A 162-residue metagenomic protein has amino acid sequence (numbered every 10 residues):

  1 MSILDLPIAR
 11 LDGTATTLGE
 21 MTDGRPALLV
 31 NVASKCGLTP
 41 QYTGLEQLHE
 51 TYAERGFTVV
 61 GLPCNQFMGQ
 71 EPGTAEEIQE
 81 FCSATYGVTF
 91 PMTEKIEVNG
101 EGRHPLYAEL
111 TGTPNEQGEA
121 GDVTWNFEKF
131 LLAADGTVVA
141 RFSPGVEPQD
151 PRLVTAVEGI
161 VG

Functional and structural regions predicted by a protein language model:
M1-D5, A9, G162: N-terminal targeting signals for export/organelle localization
L6-P26, H49-Y52: A short beta-strand-turn-helix
D23-P26, K35, T39-L62, C82-Y86: Conserved helix-turn-beta segment immediately C-terminal to the redox Cys motif in thioredoxin-like folds
G56-T74, T89-G100: Thiol-based oxidoreductase modules, predominantly thioredoxin-like and allied folds used for disulfide exchange
E76-T124: Short, internal strand/loop/helix patches that form the active-site neighborhood or redox-interaction surface
A108, G112-G162: Thiol-/selenol-based redox modules, centered on thioredoxin-like and closely related oxidoreductase domains
